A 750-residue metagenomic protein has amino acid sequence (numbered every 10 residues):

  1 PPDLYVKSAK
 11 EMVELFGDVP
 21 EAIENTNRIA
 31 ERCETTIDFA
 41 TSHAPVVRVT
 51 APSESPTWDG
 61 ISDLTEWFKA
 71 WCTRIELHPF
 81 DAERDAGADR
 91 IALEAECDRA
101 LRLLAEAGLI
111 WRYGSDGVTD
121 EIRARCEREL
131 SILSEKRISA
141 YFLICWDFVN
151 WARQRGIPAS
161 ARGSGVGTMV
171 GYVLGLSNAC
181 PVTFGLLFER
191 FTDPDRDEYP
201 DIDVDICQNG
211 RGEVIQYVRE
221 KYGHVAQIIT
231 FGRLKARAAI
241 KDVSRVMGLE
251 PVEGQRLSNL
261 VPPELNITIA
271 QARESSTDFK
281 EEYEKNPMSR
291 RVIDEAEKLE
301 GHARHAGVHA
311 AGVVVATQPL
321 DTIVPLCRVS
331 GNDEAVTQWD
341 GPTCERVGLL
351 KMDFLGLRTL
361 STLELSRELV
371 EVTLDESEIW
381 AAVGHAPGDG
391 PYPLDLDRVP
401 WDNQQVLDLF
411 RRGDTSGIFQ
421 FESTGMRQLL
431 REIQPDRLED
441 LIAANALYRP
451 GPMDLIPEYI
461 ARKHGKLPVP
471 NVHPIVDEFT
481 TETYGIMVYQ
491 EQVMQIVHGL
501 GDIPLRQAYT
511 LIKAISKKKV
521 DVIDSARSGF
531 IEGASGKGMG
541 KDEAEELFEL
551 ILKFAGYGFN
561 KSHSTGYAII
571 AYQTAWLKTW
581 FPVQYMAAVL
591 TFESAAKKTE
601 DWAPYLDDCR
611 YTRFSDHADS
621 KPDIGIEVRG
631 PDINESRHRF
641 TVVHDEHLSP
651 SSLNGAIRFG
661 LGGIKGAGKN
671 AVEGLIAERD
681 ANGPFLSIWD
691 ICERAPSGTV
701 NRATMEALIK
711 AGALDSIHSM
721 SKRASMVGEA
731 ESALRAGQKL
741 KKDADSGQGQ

Functional and structural regions predicted by a protein language model:
P1-E11, L15, F39-Q750: Noncatalytic, beta-rich nucleic-acid-contacting surfaces in large DNA/RNA-processing enzymes
D18-P20: Residue patterns forming the tRNA-binding/recognition surfaces of aminoacyl-tRNA synthetases and related DALR
T26: Conserved, mostly hydrophobic/aromatic
A30-T41: Charged, gly/pro-enriched flexible loop segments at helix/strand junctions
